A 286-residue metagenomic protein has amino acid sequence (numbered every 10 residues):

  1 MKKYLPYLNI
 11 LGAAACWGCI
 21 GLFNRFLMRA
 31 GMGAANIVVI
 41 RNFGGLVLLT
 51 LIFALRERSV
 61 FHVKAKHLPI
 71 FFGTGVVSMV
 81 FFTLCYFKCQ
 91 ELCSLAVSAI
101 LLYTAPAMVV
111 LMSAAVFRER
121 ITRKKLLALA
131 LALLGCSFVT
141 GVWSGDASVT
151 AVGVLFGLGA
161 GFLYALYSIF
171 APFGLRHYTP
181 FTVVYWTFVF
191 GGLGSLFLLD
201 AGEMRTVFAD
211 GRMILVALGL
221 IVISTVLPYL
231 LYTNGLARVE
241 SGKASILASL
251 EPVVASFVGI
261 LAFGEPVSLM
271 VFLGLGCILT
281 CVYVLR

Functional and structural regions predicted by a protein language model:
M1-I40, D146-F173: Glycine-/small-residue-enriched transmembrane alpha-helix faces in small-molecule transporters and effluxers
L8, N42, T140-V142, M213-L215 (+1 more regions): C-terminal-most transmembrane helix of multi-pass membrane proteins
G18, L22, V76-V80, L84 (+6 more regions): Hydrophobic/small/kink-forming positions within alpha-helical transmembrane segments of polytopic membrane proteins
G21, T50-A96, L102, F138 (+1 more regions): Specific transmembrane alpha-helical segments of multi-pass solute transporters/efflux pumps, especially DMT/EamA
L22-A34, V60-F61, E91, T140-V152 (+2 more regions): Membrane-interface helix termini and inter-helical loops of multi-pass transporters
R29-F81, M108-V109, F162-F170, V184-E203 (+2 more regions): Transmembrane alpha-helices of multi-pass small-molecule transport proteins
I40, M79, T83, S98-T104 (+2 more regions): Helix-helix packing/entry segments at the starts of transmembrane helices
A65-K66, L102, A115-F138, A147-V154 (+2 more regions): Loop-to-transmembrane alpha-helix entry segments
